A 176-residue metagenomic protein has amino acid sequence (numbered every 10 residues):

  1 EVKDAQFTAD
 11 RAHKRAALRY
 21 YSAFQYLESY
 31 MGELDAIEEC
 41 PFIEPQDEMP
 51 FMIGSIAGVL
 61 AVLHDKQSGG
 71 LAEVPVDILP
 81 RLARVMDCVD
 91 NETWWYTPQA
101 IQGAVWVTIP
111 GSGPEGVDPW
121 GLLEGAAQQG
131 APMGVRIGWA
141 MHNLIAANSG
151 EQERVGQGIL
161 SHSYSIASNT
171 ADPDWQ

Functional and structural regions predicted by a protein language model:
E1-R11, L18-Q25, A36-Q67, E92-T108 (+1 more regions): Amphipathic alpha-helical repeat scaffolds of TPR domains
K3, V62, P75, L79-A83: Alpha-helical context
A9-A36, G70-R81, G113-W120, Q157-L160: Helix-turn-helix repeat elements of alpha-solenoid scaffolds
Y20, F24-L27, M31-L34, M86-D90 (+2 more regions): Alpha-helical junction/boundary sensor with strong preference for TPR arrays
L34-I43, T170-Q176: Acidic, Ser/Thr-rich low-complexity linear motifs
V59-S68, S112, N148-Q157: Alpha-helical linker/edge segments of TPR/alpha-solenoid repeat scaffolds and analogous pre-/post-domain helices
L79-I145: Flexible, glycine-rich surface segments
L123, A127-Q176: A cross-kingdom marker for long, charged
